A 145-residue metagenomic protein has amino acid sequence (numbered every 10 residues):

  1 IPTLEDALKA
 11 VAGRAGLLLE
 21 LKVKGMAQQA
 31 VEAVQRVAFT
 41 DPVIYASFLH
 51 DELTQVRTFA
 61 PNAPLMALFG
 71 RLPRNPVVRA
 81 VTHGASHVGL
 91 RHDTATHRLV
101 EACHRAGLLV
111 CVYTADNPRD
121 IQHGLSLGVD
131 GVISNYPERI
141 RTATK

Functional and structural regions predicted by a protein language model:
I1, M66-K145: C-terminal active-site rim and adjoining tail of enzyme catalytic domains
I1-R71, H83-H92, H104-A106: Metal-dependent phosphodiesterase/phospholipase catalytic core, i.e., the His/Asp/Glu-rich active-site region
